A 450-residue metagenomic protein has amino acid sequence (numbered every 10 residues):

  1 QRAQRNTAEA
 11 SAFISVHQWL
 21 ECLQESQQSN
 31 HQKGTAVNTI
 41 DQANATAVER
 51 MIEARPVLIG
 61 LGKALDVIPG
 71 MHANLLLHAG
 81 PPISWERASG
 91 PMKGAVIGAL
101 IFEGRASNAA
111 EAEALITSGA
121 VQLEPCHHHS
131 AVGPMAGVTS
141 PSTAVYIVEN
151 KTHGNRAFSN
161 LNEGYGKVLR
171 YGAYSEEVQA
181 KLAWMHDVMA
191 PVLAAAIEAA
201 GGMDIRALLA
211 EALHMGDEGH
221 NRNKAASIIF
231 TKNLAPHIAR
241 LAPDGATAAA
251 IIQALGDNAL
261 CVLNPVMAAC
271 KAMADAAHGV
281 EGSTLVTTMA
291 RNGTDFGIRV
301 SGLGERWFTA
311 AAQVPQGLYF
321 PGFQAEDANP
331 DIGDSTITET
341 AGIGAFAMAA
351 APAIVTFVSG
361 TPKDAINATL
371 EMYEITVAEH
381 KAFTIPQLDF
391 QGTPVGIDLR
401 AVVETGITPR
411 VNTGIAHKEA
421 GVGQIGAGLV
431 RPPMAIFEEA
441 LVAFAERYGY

Functional and structural regions predicted by a protein language model:
Q1-Q4, S15-Q18: Intrinsically disordered, low-complexity proline-rich regions
S11, S15, S26-S29: Serine residues within intrinsically disordered or low-complexity segments
G34-Y450: Anaerobic metallocofactor- and corrinoid-dependent redox/one-carbon enzyme cores, especially those from methanogenesis
